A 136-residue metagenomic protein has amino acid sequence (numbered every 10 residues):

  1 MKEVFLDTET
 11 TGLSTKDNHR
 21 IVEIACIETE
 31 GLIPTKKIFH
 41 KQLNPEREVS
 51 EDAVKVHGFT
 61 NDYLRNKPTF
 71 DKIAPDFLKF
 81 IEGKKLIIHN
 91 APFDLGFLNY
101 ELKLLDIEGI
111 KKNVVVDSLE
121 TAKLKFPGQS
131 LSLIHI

Functional and structural regions predicted by a protein language model:
M1-N113, P127-L133: Conserved non-catalytic scaffold segment of RNase H-like nuclease domains
K112-A122: A short, structured active-site edge motif that brings together acidic residues
